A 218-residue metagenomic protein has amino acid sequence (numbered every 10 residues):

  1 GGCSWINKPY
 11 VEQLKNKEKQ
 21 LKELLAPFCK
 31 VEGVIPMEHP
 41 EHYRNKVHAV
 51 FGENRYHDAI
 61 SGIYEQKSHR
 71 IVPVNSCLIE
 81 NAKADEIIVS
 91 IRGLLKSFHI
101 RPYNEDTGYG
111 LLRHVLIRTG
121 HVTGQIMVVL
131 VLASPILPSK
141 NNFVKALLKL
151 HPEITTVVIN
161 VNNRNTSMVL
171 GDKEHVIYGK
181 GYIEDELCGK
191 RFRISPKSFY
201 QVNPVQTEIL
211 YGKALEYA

Functional and structural regions predicted by a protein language model:
G1-A218: Accessory RNA-recognition modules of RNA-modification enzymes
